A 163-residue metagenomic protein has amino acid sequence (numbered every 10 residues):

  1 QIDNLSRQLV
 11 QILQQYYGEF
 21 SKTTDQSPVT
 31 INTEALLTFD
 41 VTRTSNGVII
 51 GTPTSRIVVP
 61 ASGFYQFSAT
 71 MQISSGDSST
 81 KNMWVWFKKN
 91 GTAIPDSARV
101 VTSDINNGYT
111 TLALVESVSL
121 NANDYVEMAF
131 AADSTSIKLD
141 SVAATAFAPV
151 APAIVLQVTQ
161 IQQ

Functional and structural regions predicted by a protein language model:
Q1-Q163: Extracellular jelly-roll beta-sandwich "head" domains, especially the C-terminal globular C1q domain
